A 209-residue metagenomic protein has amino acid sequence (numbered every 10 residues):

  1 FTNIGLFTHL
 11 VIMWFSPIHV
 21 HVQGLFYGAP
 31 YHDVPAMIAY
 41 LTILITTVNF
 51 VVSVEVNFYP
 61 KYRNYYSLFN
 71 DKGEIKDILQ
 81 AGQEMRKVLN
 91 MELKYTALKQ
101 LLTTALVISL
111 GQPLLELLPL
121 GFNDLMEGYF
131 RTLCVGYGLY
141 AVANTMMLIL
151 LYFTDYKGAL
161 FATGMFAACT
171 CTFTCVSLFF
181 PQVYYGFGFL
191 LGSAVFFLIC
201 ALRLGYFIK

Functional and structural regions predicted by a protein language model:
F1-E55: Transmembrane helical elements of multi-pass membrane transporters/channels
F1-T8, L93-L102, L160: Hydrophobic faces of transmembrane alpha-helices in multi-pass small-molecule transporters and flippases across diverse
T2-I12, C169-Q182: Hydrophobic alpha-helical transmembrane segments in multi-pass integral membrane proteins
M13, F50-N64, I149-F161, G205-K209: Juxtamembrane/interface segments at transmembrane-helix termini
H21-P30, E116-L125, F161, T172-F189: Extracellular/periplasmic helix-loop-helix junctions in multi-pass membrane proteins
D33-L117: Specific pore-lining/lateral-gate transmembrane helices of multi-pass inner-membrane transport and insertion machines
Y95-S109, G186-F207: Short alpha-helical transmembrane segments in multi-pass integral membrane proteins
G111, G128-F153, A159-T170, Y185-C200: Short runs within selected transmembrane alpha-helices of multi-pass transporters and secretion channels
